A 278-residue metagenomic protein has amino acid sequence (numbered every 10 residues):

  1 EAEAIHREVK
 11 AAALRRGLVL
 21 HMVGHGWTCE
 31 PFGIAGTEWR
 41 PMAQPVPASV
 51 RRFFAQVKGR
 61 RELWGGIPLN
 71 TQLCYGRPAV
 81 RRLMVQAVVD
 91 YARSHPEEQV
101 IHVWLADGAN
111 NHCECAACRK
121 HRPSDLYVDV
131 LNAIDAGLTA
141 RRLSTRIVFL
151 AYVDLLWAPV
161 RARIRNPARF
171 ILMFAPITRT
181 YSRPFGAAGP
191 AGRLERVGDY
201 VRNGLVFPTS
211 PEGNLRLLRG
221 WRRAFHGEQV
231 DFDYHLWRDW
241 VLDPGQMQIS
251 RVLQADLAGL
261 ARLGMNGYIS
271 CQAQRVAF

Functional and structural regions predicted by a protein language model:
E1-L218, R222-L257, M265-F278: Aromatic-lined carbohydrate-binding surfaces of glycoside hydrolases
R262: Catalytic-face loop-and-helix region of soluble metabolic enzyme cores
